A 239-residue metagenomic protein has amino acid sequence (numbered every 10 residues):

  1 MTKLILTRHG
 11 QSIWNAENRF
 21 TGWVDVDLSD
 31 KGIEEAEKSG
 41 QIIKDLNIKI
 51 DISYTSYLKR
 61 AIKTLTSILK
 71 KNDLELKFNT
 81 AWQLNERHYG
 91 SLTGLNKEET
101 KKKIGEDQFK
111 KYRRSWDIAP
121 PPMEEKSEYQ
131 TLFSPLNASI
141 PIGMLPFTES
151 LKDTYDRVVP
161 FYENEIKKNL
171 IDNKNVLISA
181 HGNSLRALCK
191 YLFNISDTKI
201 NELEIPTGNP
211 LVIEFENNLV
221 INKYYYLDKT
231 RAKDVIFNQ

Functional and structural regions predicted by a protein language model:
T2-Q11: Short coil-to-beta-strand
L4, I62, K70-N72, L145-T148 (+1 more regions): Active-site-adjacent alpha-helix immediately C-terminal to a catalytic or transition-state-stabilizing loop
H9, Q83, H181: Active-site glycine-centered loops adjacent to acidic/histidine catalytic or metal-binding residues that shape
Q11-S67, K71, N79, L145-P160 (+1 more regions): Loop-to-helix element that buttresses phosphate recognition and phosphoryl-transfer chemistry
I13, R87, I118, L185 (+1 more regions): Flexible, glycine-rich phosphate/dinucleotide-binding loops and adjacent beta-alpha linkers at cofactor/substrate
G40-Y129, S139, K190-V212, N238: Phosphate-coordination/substrate-recognition cap region in phosphate-metabolizing enzymes
D117, P122-F161: Alpha-helix-centered segments that form part of catalytic cores
D228-Q239: Acidic, His/Gly-rich catalytic cores of divalent-metal-dependent hydrolytic chemistry
